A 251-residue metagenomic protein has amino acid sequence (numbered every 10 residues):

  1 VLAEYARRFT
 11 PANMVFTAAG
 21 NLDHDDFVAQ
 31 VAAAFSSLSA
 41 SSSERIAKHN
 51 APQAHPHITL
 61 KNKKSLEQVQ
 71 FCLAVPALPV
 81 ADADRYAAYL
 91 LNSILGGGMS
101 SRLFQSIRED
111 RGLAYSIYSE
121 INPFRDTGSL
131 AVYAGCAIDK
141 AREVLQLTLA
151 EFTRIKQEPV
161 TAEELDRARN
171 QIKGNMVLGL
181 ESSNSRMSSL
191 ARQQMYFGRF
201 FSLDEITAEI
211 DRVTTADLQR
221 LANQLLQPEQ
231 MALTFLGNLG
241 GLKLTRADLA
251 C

Functional and structural regions predicted by a protein language model:
V1-S43, K61, P79, A87 (+1 more regions): Charge-rich, well-structured scaffold segments of protease-associated domains
S43-S101, L239: His/Glu-based metal-binding/catalytic segments typifying zinc-dependent metallopeptidases
I94-L113, F124: M16/MPP (pitrilysin/insulinase) zinc-metallopeptidase core fold and M16-derived inactive scaffolds
